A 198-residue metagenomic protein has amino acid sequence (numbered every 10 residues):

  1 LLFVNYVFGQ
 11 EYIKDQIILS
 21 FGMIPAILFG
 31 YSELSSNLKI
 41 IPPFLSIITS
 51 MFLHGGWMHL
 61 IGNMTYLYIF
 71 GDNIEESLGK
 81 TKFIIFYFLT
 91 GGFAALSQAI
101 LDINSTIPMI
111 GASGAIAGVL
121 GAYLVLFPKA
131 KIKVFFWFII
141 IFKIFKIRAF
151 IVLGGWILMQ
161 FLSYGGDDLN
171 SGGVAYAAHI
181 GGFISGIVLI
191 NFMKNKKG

Functional and structural regions predicted by a protein language model:
L1-G198: A detector for small-residue-rich transmembrane helices and their helix-helix packing motifs
